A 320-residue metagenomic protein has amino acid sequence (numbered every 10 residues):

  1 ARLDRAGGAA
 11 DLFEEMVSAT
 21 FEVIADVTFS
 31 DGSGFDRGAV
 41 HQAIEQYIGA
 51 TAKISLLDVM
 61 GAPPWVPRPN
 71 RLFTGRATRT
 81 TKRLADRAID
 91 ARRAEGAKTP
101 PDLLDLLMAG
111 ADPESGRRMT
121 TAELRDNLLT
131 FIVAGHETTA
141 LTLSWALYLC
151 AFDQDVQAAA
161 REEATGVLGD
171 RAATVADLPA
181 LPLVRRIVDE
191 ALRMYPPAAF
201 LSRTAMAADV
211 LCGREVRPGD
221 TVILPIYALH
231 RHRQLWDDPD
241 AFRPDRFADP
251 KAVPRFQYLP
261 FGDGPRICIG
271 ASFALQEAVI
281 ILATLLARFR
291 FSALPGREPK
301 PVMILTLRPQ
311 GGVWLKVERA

Functional and structural regions predicted by a protein language model:
A1-L141, A159: Cytochrome P450 heme-thiolate monooxygenase catalytic core
Q42-Q46, T165-A173, P265-I267, S272-A320: Cytochrome P450 proximal C-terminal region
R83, R171-C212: Conserved cytochrome P450 K-helix E-x-x-R motif and the immediately C-terminal K′/meander segment
E95-K98, V175-P182, C268-G270: Conserved, non-catalytic sequence blocks in retroelement Pol enzymes and Pol-derived host proteins
T138-Q157, R161-E163, S272-F289: Cytochrome P450 catalytic-core helices
R217-P218: Residue-level recognition of short, solvent-exposed, well-ordered loop/turn junctions that link secondary-structure
L224-K251: Conserved cytochrome P450 K-helix/beta-meander segment immediately N-terminal to the heme-binding cysteine loop
